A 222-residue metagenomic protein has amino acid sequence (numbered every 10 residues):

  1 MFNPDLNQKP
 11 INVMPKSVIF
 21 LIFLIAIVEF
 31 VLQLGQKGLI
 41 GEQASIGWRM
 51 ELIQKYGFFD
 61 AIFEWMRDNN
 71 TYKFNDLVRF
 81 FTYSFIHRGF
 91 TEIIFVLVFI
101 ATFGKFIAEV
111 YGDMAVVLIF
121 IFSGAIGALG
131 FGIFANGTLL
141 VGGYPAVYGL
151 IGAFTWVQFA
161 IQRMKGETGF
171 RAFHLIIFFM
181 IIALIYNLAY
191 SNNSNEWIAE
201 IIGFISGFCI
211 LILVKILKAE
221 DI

Functional and structural regions predicted by a protein language model:
M1-I222: A detector for small-residue-rich transmembrane helices and their helix-helix packing motifs
